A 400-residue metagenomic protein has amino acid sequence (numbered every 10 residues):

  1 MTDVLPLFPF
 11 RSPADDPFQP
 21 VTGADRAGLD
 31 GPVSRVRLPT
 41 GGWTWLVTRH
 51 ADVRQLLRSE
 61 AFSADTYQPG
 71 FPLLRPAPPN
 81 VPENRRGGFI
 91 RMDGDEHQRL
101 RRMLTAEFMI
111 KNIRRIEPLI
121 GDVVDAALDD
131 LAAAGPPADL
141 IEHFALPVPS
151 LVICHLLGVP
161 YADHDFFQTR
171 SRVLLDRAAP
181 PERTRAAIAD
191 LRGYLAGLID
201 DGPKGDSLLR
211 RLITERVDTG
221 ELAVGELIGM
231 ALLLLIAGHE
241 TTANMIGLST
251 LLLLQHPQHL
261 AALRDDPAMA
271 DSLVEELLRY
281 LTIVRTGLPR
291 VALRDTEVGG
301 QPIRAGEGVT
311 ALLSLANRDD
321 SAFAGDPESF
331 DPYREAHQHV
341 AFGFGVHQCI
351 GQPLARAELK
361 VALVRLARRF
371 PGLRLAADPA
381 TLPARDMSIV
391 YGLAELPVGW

Functional and structural regions predicted by a protein language model:
M1-W400: Cytochrome P450
